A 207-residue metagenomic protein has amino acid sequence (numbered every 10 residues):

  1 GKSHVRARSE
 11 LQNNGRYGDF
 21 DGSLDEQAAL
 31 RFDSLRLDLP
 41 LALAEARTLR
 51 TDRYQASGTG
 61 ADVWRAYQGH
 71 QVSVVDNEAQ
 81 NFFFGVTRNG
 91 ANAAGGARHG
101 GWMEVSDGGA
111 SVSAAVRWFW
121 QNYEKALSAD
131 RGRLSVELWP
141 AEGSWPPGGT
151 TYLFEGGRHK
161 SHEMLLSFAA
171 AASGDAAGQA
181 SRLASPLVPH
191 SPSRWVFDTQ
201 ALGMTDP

Functional and structural regions predicted by a protein language model:
G1-A201: Beta-strand/loop-rich accessory regions of lumenal/periplasmic or secreted enzymes, predominantly carbohydrate-active
M204-P207: Short, intrinsically disordered, charge-balanced linker/junction segments flanking boundaries in proteins
